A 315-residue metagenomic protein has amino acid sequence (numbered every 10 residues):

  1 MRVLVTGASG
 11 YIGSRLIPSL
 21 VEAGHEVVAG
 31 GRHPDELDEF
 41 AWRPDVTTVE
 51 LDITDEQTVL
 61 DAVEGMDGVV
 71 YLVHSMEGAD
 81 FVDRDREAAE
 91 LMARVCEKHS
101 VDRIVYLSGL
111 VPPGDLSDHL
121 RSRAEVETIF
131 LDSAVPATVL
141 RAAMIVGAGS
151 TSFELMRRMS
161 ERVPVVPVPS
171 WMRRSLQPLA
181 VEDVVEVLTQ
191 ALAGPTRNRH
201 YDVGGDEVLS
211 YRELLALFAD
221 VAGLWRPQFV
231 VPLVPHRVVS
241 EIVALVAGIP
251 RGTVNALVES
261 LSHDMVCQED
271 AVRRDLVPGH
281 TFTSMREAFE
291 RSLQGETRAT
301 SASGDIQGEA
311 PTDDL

Functional and structural regions predicted by a protein language model:
V3-H25: N-terminal Rossmann NAD(P)H-binding glycine-rich loop of SDR-like oxidoreductase domains
T6, G30, L72, I104-G109 (+1 more regions): SDR active-site strand-loop-helix element
L16, A23, G114-L224: Oxidoreductase cofactor-interface core, primarily capturing Rossmann-like NAD(P)-dependent enzymes
H25-R32: Conserved glycine-rich Rossmann-like NAD(P)H-binding loop of the short-chain dehydrogenase/reductase
D35-K98, G109-D115: NAD(P)H-binding glycine-rich loop region in Rossmannoid oxidoreductase-like domains and their noncatalytic homologs
K98-R103, V135: A short helix->loop->beta-strand "cap" motif at the edges of active sites that frequently abuts
A219-V266, G304-D314: Terminal hydrophobic/aromatic helix or amphipathic segment near a protein terminus
M265-L315: Amphipathic terminal alpha-helices
